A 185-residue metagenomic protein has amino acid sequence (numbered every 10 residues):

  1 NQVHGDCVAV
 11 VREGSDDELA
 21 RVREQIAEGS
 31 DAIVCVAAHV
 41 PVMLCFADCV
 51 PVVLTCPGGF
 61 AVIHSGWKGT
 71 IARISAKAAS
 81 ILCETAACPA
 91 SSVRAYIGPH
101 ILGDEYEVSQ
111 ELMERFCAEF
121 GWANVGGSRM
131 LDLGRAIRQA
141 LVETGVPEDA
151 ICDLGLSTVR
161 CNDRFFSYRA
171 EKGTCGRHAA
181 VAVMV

Functional and structural regions predicted by a protein language model:
N1-V185: Active-site microenvironment for binding and transforming phosphate-containing groups
